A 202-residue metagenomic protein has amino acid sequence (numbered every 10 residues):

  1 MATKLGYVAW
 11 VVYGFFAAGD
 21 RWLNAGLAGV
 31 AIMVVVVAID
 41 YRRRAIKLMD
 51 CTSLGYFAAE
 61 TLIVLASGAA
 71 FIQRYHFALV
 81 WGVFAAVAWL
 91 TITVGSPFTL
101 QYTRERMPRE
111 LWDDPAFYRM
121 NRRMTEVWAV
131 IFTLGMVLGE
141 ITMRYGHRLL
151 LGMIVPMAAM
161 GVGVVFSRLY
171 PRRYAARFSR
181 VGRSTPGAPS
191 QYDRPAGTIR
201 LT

Functional and structural regions predicted by a protein language model:
M1-A9, N24-A31, D50-Y56, W128-T133: Short hydrophobic alpha-helical membrane-embedded segments
F15-A31, A78: Structural signature of hydrophobic alpha-helical transmembrane segments
M33-A45: C-terminal ends of transmembrane helices
R42-I46, A66-R74, Y145-G146: Membrane-interface helix caps and helix-loop-helix hairpins in membrane proteins
I46-A58, R74-G82: Cytoplasmic-side transmembrane-helix entry/capping segments in multi-pass membrane proteins
Q73-T91, V155-M160: Alpha-helical transmembrane segments
W89-R106, M124: Membrane-water interface of transmembrane alpha-helices
P108-L201: C-terminal membrane-adjacent module
